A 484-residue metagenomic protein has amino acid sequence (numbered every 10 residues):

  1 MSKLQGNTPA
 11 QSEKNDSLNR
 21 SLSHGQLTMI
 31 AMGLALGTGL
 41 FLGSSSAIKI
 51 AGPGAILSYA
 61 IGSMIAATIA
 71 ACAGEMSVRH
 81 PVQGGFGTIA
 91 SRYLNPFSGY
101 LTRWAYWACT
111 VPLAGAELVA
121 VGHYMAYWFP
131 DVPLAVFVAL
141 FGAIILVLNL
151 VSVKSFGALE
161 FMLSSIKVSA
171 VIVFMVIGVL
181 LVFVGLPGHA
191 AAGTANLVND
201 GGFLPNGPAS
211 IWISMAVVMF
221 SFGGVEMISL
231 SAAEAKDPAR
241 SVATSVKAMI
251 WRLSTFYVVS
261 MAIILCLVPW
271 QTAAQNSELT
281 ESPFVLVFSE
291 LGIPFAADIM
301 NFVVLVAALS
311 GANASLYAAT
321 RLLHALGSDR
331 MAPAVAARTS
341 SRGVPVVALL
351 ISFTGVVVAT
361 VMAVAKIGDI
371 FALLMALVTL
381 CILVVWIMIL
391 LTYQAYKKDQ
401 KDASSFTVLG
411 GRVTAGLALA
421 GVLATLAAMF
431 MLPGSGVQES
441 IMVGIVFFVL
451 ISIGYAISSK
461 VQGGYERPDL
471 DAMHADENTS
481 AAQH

Functional and structural regions predicted by a protein language model:
M1-G43, K49-G54, A67, A71 (+4 more regions): Membrane-interface "cap" regions at the ends of multi-pass membrane proteins
P9-N19, I56, P130-P133, S165-D298: Helix-loop-helix junctions that connect adjacent transmembrane segments in multi-pass membrane transporters
L18-L22, M32, L42-F141, M249-R252 (+2 more regions): Extracellular loop-to-transmembrane helix junctions
V82, A105-V119, F222-A235, P294-A334 (+2 more regions): Membrane-helix boundary/coupling elements in multi-pass transport proteins
T88-A90, N95, Y127, V198 (+2 more regions): TM-loop-TM module centered on a large, flexible mid-protein loop between adjacent transmembrane helices in multi-pass
G122, A135-A192, G223, V246-W251 (+4 more regions): Membrane-interface loop-to-helix entry segments
L159-L163, V335-V344, L383-G434: C-terminal membrane-solvent junction of multi-pass transporters and transport-like membrane proteins
V182, A372-L373, L377-I382, L391 (+1 more regions): A generic transmembrane alpha-helix motif of multi-pass inner-membrane proteins
